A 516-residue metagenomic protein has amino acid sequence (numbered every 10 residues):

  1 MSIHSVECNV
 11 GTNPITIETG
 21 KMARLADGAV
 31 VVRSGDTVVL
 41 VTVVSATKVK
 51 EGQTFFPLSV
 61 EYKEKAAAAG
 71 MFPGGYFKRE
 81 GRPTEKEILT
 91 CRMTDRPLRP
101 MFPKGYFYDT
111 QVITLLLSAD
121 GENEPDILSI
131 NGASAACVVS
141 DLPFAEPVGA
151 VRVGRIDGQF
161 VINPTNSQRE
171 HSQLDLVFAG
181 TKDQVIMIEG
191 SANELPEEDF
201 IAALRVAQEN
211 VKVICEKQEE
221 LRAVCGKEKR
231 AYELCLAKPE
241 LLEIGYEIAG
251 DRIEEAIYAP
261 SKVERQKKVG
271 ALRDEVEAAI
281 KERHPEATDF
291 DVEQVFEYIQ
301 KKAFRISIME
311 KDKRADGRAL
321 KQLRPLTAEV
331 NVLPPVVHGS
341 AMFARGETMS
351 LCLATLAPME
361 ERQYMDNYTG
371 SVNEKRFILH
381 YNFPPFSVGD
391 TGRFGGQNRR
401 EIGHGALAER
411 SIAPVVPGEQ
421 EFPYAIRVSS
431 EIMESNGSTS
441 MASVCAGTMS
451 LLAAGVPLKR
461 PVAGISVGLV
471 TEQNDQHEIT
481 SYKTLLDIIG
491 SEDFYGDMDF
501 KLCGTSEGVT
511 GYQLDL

Functional and structural regions predicted by a protein language model:
M1-A46, K50, T54, E233-V372: Extended amphipathic alpha-helical scaffolds
I3-H4, C8-N13, D27, V38 (+11 more regions): Alpha/propeptide regions of enzymes that mature by internal proteolysis
E7-C8, K21-A23, V30-V31, K50 (+16 more regions): Replace "in large, NTP-powered and nucleic-acid-processing enzymes" with "in large, NTP-powered factors and other
D27-T110, L116-N123, K182, E189 (+2 more regions): Glycine-rich, flexible beta-strand/loop modules in the N-terminal catalytic cores of phosphate-handling
G28-V30, V38, N123-D141, E329-A354 (+1 more regions): Conserved phosphate/anionic-ligand binding catalytic regions in large, soluble enzymes, centered on
K104-T110, A145-P147, I214-Y232, V263-E264 (+5 more regions): Flexible, glycine/charged-enriched surface loops at secondary-structure junctions
A133, G403-I412, Y424-A453, L458-V467: Extended, hydrophobic alpha-helical segments in both membrane/secreted and soluble proteins
D141-P260, L451-L516: Mobile "lid/hinge" segments at catalytic clefts and subdomain interfaces of large enzymes
